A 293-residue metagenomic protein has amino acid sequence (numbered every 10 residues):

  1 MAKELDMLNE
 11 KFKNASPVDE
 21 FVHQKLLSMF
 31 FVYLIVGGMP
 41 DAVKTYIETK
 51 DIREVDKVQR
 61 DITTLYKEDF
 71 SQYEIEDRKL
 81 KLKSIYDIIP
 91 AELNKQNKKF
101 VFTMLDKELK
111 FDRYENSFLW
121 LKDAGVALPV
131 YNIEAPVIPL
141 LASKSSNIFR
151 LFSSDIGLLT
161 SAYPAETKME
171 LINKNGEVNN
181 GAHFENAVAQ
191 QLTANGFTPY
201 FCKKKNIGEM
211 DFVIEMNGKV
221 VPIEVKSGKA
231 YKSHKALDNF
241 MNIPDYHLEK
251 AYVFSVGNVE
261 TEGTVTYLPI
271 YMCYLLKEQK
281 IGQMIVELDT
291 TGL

Functional and structural regions predicted by a protein language model:
M1-G38: Amphipathic alpha-helical segments of the small helical/lid subdomains adjacent to P-loop NTPase cores
L26, Y114, F184-E185, S233-L237: Amphipathic coiled-coil/heptad-repeat helices and related helical stalk/stem segments that mediate oligomerization
M39, V43-N217: Accessory nucleic acid-recognition modules appended to NTPase machines
D155, E209, H234-K235, D289 (+1 more regions): Nucleic-acid endonuclease domains
Y200-F201, P222-V225: Short catalytic-loop micro-motif centered on adjacent basic/acidic residues
K219-V221, K250: Structural motif
S227-L268: Catalytic cores of nucleic-acid endonucleases
G257-L293: Domain-level recognition of nuclease-like catalytic cores that cleave nucleotide substrates
